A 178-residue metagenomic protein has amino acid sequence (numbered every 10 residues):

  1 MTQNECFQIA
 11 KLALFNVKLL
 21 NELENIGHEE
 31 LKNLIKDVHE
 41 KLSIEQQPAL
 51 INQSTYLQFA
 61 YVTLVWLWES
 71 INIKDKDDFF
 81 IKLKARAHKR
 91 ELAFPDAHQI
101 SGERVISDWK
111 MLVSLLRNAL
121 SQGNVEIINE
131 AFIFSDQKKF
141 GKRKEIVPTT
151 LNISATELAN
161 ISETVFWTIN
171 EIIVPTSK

Functional and structural regions predicted by a protein language model:
M1-G141, P148-K178: Amphipathic alpha-helical interface elements
